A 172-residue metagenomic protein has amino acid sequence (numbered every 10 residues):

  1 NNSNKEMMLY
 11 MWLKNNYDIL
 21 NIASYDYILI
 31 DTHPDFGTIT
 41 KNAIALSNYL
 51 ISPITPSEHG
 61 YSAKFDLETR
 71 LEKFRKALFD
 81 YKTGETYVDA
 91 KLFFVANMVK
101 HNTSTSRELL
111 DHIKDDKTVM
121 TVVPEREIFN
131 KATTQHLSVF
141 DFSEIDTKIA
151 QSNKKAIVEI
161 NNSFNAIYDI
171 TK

Functional and structural regions predicted by a protein language model:
N1-D26: P-loop/Walker-type NTP enzyme "switch/lid" segment
N2-L9, G60-K64, K155-F164: Phosphate/oxyanion-binding active-site loops and adjacent basic polyanion-contact surfaces
M8, T38-N42, T134: Generic alpha-helical secondary structure signal
L9-Y17, L67, S163, I167: Generic hydrophobic alpha-helical segments
W12, Y25-Y27, Y49, F129 (+1 more regions): Aromatic side chains
D18-M120: Conserved catalytic-core segment of NTP-binding enzymes
D80-K172: C-terminal lobe/tail of nucleotide-utilizing enzymes
